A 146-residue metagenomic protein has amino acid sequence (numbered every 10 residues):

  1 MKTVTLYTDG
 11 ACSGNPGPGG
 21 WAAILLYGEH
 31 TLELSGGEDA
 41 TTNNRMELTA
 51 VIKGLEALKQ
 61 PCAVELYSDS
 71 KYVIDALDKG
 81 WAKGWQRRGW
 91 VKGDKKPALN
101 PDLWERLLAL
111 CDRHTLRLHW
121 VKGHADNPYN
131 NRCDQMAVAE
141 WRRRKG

Functional and structural regions predicted by a protein language model:
K2-T5: Extreme N-terminal starter segment of soluble prokaryotic enzymes
T8-P18, I52-M136, W141: RNase H catalytic domain
G20-L25: Short beta-strand scaffold segments in enzyme catalytic cores
L26-G28, D69: Generic beta-structure capping elements
E29-M46: A short, polar/acidic, helix/strand-boundary loop motif
R45, T49-K53: Short amphipathic alpha-helical face segments that pack within enzyme cores and frequently flank/anchor catalytic
R142-G146: Acidic two-metal-ion nuclease catalytic site recognized across multiple nuclease folds, prominently DnaQ/RNase D-T
